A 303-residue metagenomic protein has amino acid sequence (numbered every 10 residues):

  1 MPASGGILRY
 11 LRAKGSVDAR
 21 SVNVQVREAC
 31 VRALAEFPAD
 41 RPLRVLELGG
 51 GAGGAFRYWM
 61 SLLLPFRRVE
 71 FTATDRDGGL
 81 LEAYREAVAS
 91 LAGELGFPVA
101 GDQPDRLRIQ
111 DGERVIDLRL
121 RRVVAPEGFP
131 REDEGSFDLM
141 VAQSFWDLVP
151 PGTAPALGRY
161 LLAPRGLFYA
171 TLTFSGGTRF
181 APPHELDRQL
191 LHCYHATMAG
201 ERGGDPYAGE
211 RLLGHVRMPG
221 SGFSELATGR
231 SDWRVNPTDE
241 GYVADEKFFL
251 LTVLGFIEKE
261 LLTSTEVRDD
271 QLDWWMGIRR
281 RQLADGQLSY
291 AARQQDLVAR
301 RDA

Functional and structural regions predicted by a protein language model:
M1-D40: Class I SAM-dependent methyltransferase Rossmann-like catalytic core, especially the SAM/SAH-binding loop
R41-G51: Conserved class I S-adenosyl-L-methionine
F56-G128: Class I SAM-dependent methyltransferase SAM/SAH-binding core
V141: A conserved beta-strand element that flanks and buttresses the S-adenosyl-L-methionine
S144-F145: Short catalytic micro-motifs in class I SAM-dependent methyltransferases
L148-L161: A short, conserved alpha-helix within the catalytic core of class I
G166-T238: Conserved catalytic/acceptor-binding region of the Class I
G229-A284: C-terminal helical/coil "lid" or tail adjacent to the Rossmann-like core of SAM-dependent
